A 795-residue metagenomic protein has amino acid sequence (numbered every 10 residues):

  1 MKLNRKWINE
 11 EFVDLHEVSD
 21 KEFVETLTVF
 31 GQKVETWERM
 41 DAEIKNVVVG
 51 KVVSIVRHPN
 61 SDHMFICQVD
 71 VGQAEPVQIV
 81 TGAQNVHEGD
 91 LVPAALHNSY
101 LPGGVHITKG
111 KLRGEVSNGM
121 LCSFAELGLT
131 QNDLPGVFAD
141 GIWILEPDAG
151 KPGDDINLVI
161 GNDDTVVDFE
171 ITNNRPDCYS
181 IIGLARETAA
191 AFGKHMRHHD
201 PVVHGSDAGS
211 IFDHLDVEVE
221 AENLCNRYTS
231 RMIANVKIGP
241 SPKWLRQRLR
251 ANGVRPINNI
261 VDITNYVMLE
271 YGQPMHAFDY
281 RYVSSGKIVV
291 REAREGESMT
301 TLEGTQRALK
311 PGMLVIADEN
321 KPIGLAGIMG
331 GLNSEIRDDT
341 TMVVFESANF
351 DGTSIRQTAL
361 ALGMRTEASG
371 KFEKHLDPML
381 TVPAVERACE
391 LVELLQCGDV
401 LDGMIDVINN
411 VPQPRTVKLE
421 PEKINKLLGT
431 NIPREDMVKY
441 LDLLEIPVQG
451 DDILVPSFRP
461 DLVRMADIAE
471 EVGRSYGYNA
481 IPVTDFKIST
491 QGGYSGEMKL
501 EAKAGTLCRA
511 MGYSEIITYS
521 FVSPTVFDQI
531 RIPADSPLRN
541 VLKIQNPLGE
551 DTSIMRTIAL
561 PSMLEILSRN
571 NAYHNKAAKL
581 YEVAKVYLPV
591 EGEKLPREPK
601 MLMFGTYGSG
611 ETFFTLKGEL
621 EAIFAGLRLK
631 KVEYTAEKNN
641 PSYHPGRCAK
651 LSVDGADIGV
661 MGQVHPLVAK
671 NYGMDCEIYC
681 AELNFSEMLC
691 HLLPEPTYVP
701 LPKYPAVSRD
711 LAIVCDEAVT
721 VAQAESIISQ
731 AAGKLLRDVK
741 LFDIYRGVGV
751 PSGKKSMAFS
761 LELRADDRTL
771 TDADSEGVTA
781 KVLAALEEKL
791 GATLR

Functional and structural regions predicted by a protein language model:
M1-G209, V344, G363, E367 (+3 more regions): Phosphate-backbone binding interfaces of nucleic-acid-interacting proteins
N4-R5, E11-F12, E25, F65 (+2 more regions): Glycine/proline-enriched, intrinsically flexible loops and inter-domain linkers
A42-K45, V203-D207, V267, S489-S495 (+3 more regions): Beta-rich nucleic-acid/ligand-interaction surfaces
V49-I79, P152, Q247, N258 (+1 more regions): Conserved mixed alpha/beta core segments that line enzyme active sites in large multi-domain catalysts
V116-D133, V137-W143, N157, T165 (+6 more regions): Mobile "lid/hinge" segments at catalytic clefts and subdomain interfaces of large enzymes
F192-V219, Q396-I424: Terminal amphipathic helices with adjacent charged low-complexity linkers/tails
V417-K576, R709, E762-R764, D774-R795: Extended, well-folded interaction surfaces typified by the phenylalanyl-tRNA synthetase beta subunit core
L443-I446, V590-E598, M603, G610-R795: A carboxyl-terminal module marker
